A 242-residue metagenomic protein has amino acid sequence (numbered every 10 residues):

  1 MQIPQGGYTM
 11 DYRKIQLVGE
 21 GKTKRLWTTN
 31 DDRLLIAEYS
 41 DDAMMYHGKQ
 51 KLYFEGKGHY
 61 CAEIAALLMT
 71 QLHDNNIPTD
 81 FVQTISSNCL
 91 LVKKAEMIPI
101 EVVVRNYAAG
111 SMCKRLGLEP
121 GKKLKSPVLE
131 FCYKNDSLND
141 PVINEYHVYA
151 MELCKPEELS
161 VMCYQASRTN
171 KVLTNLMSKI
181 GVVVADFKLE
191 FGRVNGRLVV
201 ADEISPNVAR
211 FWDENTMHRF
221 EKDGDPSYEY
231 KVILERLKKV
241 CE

Functional and structural regions predicted by a protein language model:
M1-T9: Short, Lys/Arg-enriched N-terminal segments with co-localized hydrophobic residues within the first ~10-30 amino acids
T9-Y133: Active-site loop/lid in soluble adenylation, ligation, and acyl-transfer enzymes
G56, R115-M162: ATP-dependent carboxylate/phosphate-activation module, predominantly the ATP-grasp catalytic core and closely related
V82-N88, M177-G192: A short glycine-rich, hydrophobically flanked beta-strand micro-motif that places a catalytic Asp/Glu for divalent metal
V104, V184-E203: Conserved metal-phosphate-binding beta-hairpin within the catalytic cores of diverse ATP-dependent phosphoryl-transfer
K122, I204-E242: C-terminal helix-cap and adjacent tail motif
K122, P127-N139, N170-V183, S205-A209: Phosphate-binding core of ATP-grasp and ATP-grasp-like enzymes
L153-A185: A long amphipathic alpha-helix within ATP-dependent nucleotide-binding catalytic cores
